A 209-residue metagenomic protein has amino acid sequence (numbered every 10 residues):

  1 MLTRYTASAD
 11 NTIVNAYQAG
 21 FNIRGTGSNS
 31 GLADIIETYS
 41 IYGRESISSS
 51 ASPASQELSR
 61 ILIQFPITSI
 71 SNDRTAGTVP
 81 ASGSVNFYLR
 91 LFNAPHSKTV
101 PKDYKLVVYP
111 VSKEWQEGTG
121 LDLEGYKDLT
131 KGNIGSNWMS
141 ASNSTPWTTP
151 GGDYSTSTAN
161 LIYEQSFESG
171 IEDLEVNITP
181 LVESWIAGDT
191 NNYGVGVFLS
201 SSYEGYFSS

Functional and structural regions predicted by a protein language model:
M1-S209: Secreted, disulfide-rich extracellular signaling modules
